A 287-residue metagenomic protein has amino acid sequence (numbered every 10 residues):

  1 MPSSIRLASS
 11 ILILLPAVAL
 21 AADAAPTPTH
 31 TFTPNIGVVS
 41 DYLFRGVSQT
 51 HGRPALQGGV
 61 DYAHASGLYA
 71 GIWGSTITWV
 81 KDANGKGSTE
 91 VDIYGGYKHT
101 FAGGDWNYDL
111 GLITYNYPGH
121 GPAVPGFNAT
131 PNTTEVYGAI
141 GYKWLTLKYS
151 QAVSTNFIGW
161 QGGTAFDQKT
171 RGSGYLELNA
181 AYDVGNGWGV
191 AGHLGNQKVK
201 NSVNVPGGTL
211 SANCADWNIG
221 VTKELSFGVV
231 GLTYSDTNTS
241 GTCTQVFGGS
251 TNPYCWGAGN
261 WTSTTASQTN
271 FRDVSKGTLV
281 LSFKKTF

Functional and structural regions predicted by a protein language model:
M1-T29: Cleavable N-terminal export/targeting peptides
D23-T78: Short glycine/proline- and aromatic-enriched beta-strand/turn motifs that initiate or cap beta-hairpins
H30, G52-L56, G87-V91, W106 (+5 more regions): Residues that define the transmembrane beta-barrel architecture of outer-membrane proteins
I36-V38, G58-H64, I93-H99, L112 (+5 more regions): Residues on the lipid-exposed face of transmembrane beta-strands in outer-membrane beta-barrel proteins
S66-I72, A102-Y108, W144-Y149, T155 (+2 more regions): Repeated loop/turn-to-beta-strand initiation elements of outer-membrane beta-barrel proteins
L68-T130, V205, L210-S211: Surface-exposed loop and membrane-interface regions of Gram-negative outer-membrane beta-barrel proteins
K81-N84, P122-G126, I158-K169, N201-S211 (+1 more regions): Solvent-exposed loop segments that connect transmembrane elements
K223-G228, Y234, N270-F287: Outer-membrane beta-barrel "beta-signal"
